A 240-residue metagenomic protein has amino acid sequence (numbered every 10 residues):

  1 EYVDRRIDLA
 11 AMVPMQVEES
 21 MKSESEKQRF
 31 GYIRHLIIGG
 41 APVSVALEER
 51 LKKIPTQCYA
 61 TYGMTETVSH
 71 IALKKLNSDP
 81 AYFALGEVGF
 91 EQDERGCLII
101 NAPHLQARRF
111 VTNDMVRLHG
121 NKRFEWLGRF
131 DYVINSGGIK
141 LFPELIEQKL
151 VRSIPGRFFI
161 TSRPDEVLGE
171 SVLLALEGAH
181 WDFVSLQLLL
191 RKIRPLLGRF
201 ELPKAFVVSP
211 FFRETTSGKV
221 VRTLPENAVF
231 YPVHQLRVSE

Functional and structural regions predicted by a protein language model:
E1-E19, Y59: AMP-binding/adenylate-forming
E1-R5, K22-Q28, L186: Short amphipathic alpha-helix with an adjacent loop that forms part of the alpha/beta core around
I7-L9, R34, D114: Conserved acidic residues
L9-A11, I37, A175: Structural motif
S23-S78: Gly/Ser/Thr-rich phosphate-binding loop
I37-I38, P42, T67, I71-V111: Adenylate-forming AMP-binding core of the ANL superfamily, especially NRPS adenylation
N113-E201, L224: AMP-binding/adenylate-forming catalytic core of the ANL superfamily
L173-A175, L189-E240: Conserved C-terminal "lid"/linker of ANL adenylate-forming enzymes
